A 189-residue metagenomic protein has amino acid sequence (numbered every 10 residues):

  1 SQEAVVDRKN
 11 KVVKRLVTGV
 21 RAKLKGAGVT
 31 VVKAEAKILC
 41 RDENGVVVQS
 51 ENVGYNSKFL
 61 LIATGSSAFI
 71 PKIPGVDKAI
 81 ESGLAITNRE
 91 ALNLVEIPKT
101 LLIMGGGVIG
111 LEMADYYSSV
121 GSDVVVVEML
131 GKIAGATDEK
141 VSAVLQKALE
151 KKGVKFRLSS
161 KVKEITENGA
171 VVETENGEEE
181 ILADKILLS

Functional and structural regions predicted by a protein language model:
V6, V12-V17, R21, L92-N93 (+4 more regions): Rossmann-like dinucleotide-binding cores of NAD(P)H-dependent redox enzymes
K14-M104, V171-S189: FAD-binding core/adjacent interface of flavoenzyme oxidoreductases
